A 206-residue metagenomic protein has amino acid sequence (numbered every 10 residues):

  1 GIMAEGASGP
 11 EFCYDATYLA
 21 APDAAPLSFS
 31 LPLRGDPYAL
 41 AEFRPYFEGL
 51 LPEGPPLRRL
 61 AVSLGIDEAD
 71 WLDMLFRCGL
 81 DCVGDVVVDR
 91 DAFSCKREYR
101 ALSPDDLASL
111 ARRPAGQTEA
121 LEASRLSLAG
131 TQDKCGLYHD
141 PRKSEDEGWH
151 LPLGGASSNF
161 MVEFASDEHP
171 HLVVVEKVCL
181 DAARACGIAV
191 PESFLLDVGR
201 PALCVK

Functional and structural regions predicted by a protein language model:
G1-K206: Phosphate/dinucleotide-binding and metal-coordinating scaffold of catalytic cores in nucleotide-dependent enzymes
